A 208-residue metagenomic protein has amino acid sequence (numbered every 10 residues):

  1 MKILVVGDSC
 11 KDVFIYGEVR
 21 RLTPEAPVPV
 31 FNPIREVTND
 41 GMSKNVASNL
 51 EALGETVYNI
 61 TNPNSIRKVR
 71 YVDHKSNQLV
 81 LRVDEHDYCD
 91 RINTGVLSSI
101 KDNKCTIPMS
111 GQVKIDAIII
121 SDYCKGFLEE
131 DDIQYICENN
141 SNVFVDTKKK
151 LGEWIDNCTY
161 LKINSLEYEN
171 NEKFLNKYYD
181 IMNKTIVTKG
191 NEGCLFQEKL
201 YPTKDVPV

Functional and structural regions predicted by a protein language model:
M1-R20, E25-A26, N32-V208: Ribokinase/PfkB-type carbohydrate-kinase core domain
